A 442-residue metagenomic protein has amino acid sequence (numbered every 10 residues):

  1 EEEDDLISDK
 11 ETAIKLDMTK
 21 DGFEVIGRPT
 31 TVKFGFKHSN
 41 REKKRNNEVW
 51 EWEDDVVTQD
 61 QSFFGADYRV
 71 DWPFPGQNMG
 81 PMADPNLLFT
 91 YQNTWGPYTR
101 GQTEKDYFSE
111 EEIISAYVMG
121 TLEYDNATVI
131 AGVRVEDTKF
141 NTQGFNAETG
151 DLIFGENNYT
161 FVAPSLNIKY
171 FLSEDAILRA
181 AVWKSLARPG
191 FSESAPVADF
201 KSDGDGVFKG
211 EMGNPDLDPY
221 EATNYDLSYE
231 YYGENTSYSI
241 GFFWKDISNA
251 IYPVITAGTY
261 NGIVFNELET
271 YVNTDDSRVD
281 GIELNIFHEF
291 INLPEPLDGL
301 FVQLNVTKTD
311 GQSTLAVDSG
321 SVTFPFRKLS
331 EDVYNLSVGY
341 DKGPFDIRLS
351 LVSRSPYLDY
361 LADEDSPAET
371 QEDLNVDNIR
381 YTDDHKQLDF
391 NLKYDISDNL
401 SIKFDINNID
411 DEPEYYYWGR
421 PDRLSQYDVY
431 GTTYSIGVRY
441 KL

Functional and structural regions predicted by a protein language model:
E1, E48-D106, T259-T270, D365-A368: Flexible glycine-rich, low-complexity coil/linker segments exposed to the extracellular/periplasmic environment
E1-F23, T31-G35, E111-F171: Surface-exposed extracellular loop regions of Gram-negative outer-membrane beta-barrel proteins
L6, K10-T12, K20, F36-K44 (+13 more regions): Transmembrane beta-strands of outer-membrane beta-barrel pores
D21-V32, N126, S173-D175, N235 (+2 more regions): Short loop/turn motifs that connect adjacent beta-strands in outer-membrane beta-barrel proteins
R45-E51, N141-T149, F191-V197, G204-D205 (+6 more regions): Outer-membrane beta-barrel translocator domains and adjoining extracellular loop/strand segments of Gram-negative
G101, K105-E112, L186-I247, G262-E289 (+5 more regions): Outer-membrane beta-barrel signature, preferentially recognizing the C-terminal barrel domain of Gram-negative
W244-D246, G258, I263-D363, D410: Gram-negative outer-membrane beta-barrel transporters
S353-E369, K393-L442: C-terminal beta-signal and adjacent terminal beta-strands/loops of Gram-negative outer-membrane beta-barrel proteins
